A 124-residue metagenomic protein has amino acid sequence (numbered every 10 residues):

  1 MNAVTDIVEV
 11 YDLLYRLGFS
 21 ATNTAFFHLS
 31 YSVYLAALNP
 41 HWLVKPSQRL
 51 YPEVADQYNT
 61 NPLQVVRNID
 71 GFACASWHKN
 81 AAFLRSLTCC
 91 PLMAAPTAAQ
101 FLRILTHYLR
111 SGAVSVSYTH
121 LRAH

Functional and structural regions predicted by a protein language model:
A3-L17, A21-F27, Y31-V33, L38-V114: Basic, alpha-helical nucleic-acid-binding regions used in initiation and control of genome expression
T119-H124: Conserved small/polar residues in nucleotide/adenosyl-binding loops
